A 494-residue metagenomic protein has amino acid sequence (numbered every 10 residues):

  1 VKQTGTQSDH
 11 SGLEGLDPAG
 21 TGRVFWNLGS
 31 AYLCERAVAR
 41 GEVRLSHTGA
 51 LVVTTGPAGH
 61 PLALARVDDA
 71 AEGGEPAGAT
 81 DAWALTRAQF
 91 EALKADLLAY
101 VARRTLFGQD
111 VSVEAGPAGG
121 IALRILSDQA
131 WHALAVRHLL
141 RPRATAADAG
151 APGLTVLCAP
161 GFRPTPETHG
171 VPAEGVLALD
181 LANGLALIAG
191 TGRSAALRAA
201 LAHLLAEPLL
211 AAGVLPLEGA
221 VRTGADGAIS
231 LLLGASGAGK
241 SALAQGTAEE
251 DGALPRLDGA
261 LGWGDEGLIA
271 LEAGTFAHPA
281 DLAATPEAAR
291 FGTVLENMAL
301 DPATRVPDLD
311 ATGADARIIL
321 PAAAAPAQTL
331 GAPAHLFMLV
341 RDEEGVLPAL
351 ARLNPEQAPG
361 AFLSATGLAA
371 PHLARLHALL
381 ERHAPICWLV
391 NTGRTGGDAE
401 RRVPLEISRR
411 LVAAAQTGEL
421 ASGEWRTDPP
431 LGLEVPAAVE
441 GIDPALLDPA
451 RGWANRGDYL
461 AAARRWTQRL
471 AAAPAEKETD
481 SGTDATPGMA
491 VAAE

Functional and structural regions predicted by a protein language model:
V1-A146: N-terminal accessory targeting/assembly segments
K2-V53, P57-A58, E218-A220, G224-A235 (+2 more regions): Glycine-rich, often acidic-flanked micro-motifs that create phosphate/phosphodiester-binding or positioning elements
G78-A79, N183-G190, I229, G393 (+1 more regions): Glycine- and acidic
Q109, V214-V221: A short glycine-rich, hydrophobically flanked beta-strand micro-motif that places a catalytic Asp/Glu for divalent metal
A149-A211: Charged, amphipathic alpha-helical linker segments immediately N-terminal to NTP-binding catalytic cores
K240: Conserved lysine of the Walker
L243: Hydrophobic positions on the alpha1 helix immediately C-terminal to the Walker A/P-loop
R464-E494: Short, amphipathic C-terminal "tail helix"
